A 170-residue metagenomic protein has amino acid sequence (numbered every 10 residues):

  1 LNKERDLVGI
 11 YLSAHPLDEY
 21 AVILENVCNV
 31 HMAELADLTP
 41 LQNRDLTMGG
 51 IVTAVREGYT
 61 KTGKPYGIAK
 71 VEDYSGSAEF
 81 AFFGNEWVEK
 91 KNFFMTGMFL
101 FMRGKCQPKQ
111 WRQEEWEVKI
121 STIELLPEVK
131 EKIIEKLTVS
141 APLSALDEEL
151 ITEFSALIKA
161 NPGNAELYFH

Functional and structural regions predicted by a protein language model:
L1-H170: Primarily single-stranded nucleic-acid-binding OB-fold modules
